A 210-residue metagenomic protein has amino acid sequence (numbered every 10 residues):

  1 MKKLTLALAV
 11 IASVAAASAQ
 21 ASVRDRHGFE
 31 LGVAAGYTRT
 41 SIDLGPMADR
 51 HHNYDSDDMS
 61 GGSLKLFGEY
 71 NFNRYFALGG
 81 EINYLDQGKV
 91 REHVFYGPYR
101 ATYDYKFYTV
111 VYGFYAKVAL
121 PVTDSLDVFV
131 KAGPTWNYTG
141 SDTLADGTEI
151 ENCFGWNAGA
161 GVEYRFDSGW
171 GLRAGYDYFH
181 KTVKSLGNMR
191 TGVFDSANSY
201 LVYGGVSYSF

Functional and structural regions predicted by a protein language model:
M1-G28: Cleavable N-terminal export/targeting peptides
L4-A7, W156, Y200: Alpha-helical transmembrane segments
S22-H27, A35-D43, G62-D142, Y164 (+1 more regions): Gram-negative (and chloroplast) outer-membrane scaffold detector with strong preference for beta-barrel transmembrane
V23-D25, H51-S60, A101-Y108, A145-F154 (+1 more regions): Replace "Gram-negative outer membrane beta-barrel proteins" with "bacterial and organellar outer membrane beta-barrel
G32: Alpha/beta-hydrolase fold catalytic core
I42-H52, K89-R100, T139-N152, K184-T191: Outer-membrane beta-barrel translocator domains and adjoining extracellular loop/strand segments of Gram-negative
L85-R91, A158, Y164-F210: Predominantly the C-terminal beta-signal and adjacent terminal strand-loop region of outer-membrane beta-barrel
D127, K131-D177: A charged, solvent-exposed segment within the mature domains of Sec-exported extracytoplasmic proteins
